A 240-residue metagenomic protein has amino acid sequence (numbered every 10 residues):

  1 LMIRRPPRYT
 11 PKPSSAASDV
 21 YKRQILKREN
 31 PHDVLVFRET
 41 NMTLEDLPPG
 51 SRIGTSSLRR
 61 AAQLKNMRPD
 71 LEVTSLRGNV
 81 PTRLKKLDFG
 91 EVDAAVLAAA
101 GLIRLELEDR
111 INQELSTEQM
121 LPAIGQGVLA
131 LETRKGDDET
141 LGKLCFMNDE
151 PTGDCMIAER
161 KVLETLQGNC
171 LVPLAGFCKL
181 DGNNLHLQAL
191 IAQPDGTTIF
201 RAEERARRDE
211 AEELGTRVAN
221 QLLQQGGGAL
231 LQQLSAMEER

Functional and structural regions predicted by a protein language model:
L1-A17, Y21: Single conserved hydrophobic/aromatic residue that forms the stacking wall/gate of nucleotide- or nucleobase-binding
M2-I3, D33-R38, S75-G78, N169: Short gly/ser/thr-rich secondary-structure transition/capping motifs
R5-R8, K22, R38-M42, T82-L84: A generic local structural motif
P6-Y9, G50, E72, E204: Generic anion/oxyanion-binding catalytic loop in active/binding sites
P11, T55, D209: Short, conserved micro-motifs enriched in small and acidic residues
S14-S15, N66-R240: Small-molecule-sensing regulatory modules
S18-D70: A conserved helix-loop-strand patch within extracytoplasmic ligand-binding domains of the periplasmic binding
